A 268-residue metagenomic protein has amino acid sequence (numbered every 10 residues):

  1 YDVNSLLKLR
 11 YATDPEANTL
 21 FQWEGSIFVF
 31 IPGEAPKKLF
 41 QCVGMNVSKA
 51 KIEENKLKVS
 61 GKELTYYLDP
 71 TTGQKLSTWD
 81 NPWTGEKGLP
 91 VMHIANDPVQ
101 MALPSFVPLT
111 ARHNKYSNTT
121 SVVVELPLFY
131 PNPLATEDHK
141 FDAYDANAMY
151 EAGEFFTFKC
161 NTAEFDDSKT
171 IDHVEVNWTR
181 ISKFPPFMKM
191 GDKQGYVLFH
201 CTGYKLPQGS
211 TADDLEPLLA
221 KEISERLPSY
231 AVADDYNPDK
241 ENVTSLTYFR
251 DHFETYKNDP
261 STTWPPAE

Functional and structural regions predicted by a protein language model:
Y1-S77, C201-K205, T211-D213, V232-E268: N-terminal segment immediately downstream of the Sec signal-peptide cleavage site in secreted/extracellular proteins
I31-D166: Predominantly extracellular/secreted and cell-surface proteins with exposed, flexible low-complexity segments
E125-E268: A eukaryote-biased signal for long
